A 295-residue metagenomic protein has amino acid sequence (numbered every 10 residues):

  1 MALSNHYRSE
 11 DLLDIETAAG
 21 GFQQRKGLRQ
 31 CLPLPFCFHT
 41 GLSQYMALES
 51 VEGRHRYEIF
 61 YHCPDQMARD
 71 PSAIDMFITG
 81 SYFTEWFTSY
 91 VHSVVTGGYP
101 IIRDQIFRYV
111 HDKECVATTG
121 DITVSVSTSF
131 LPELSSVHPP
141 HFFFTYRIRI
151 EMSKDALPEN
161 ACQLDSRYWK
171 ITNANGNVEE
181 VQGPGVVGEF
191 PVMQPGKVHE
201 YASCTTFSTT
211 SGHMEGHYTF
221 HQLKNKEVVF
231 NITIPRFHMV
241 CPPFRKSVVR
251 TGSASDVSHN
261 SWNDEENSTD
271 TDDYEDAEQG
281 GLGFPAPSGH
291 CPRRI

Functional and structural regions predicted by a protein language model:
M1-A47, V51: A surface-exposed partner-binding patch
R103-F143: Low-complexity, acidic Ser/Thr/Pro/Gly-rich terminal tails and inter-domain linkers that flank the onset of structured
F130-F143, A156-N160, P191-P195, F207-T209: Short, solvent-exposed beta-strand/turn "edge" segments of beta-rich domains on protein surfaces
F142-R147, E215: Short, solvent-exposed loop/turn segments enriched in Ser/Thr/Gly
R149-P158, Q222: Asparagine-centered strand-capping/turn motif at beta-strand->loop junctions
A156-V178: Short acidic, flexible loop segments centered on an aromatic residue
G176-S211: Intrinsically disordered, low-complexity Pro/Gly/Ser/Thr-rich segments with frequent PxxP/GP/PP motifs and embedded
T205-R250, D256, W262: Terminal connector regions
